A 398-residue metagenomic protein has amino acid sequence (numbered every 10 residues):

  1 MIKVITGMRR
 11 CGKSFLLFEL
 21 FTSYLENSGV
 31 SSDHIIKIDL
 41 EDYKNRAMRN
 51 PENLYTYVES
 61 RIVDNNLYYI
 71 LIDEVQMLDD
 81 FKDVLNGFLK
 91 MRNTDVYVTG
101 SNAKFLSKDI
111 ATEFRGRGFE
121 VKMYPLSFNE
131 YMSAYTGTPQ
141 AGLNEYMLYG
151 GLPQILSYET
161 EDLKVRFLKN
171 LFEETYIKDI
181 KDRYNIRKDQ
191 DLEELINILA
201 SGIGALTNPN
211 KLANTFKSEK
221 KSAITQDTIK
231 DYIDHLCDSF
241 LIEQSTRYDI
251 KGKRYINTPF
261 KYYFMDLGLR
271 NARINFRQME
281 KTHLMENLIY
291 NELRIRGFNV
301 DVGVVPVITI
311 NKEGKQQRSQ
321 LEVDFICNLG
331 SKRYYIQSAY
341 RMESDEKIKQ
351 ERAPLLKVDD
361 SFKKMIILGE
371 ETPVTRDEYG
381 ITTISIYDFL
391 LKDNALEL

Functional and structural regions predicted by a protein language model:
M1, T6, F15-L16, T22-S23 (+3 more regions): A cross-kingdom feature that marks ATP-driven nucleic-acid transaction machinery
G12: Conserved glycine(s) of the Walker
I36-N65: Short glycine-rich substrate-engagement loop in P-loop NTPases that contacts/grips substrate
A47-N50, Q76-L85, K108-I110: Conserved ATPase-coupling elements of RecA-like P-loop NTPase cores
V63-F81: Conserved P-loop NTPase "ATPase switch" module shared by AAA+ and STAND
G87, K104-F119, A134-T136: Short regulatory helix/loop adjacent to the ATP-binding pocket of P-loop NTPases
D95-S101, K122: Structural recognition of the conserved hydrophobic beta-strand(s) that form the central parallel beta-sheet of P-loop
Y124, N129-P306, R318: Interdomain hinge/linker elements that couple catalytic modules in large macromolecular machines
